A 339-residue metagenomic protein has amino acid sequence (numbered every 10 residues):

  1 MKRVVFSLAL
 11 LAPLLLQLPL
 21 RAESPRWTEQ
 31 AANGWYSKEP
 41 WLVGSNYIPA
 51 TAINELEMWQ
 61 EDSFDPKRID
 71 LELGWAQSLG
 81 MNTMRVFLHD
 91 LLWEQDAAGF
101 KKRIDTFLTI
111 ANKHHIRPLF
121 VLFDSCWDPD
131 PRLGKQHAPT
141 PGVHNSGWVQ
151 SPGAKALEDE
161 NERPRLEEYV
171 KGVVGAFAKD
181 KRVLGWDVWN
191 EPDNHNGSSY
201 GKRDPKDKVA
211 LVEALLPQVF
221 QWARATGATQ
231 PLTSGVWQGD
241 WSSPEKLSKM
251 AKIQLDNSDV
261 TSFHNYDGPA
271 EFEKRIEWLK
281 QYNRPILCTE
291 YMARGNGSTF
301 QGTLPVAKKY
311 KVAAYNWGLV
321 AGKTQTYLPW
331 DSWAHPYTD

Functional and structural regions predicted by a protein language model:
M1-V4: Positively charged n-region of N-terminal signal peptides that target proteins for export
S7-Q17: Bacterial N-terminal signal peptides
L20-A22: Boundary at the C-terminal end of the N-terminal hydrophobic targeting segment
S24-S258, H264, P269-E271, Y282 (+5 more regions): Active-site mouth of glycoside hydrolases
R275: Conserved catalytic-core segment of NTP-binding enzymes
L279: Active/binding-pocket-proximal capping segment
P329-W333: Short, surface-exposed amphipathic charged segments that create phosphate/polyanion-binding patches used for binding
